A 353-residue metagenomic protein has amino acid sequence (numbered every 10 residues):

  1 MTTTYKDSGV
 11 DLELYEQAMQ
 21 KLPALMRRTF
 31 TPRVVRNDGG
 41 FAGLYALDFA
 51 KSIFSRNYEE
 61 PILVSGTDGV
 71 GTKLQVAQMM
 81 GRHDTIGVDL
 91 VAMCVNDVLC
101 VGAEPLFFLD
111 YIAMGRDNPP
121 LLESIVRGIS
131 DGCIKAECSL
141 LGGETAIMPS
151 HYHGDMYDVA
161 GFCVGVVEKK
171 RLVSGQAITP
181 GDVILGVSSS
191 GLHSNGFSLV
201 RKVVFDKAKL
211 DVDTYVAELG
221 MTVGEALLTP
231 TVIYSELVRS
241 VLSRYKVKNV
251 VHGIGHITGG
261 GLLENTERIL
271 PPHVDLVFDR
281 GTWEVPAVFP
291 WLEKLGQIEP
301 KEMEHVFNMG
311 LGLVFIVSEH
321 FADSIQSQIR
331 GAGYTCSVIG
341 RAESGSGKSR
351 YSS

Functional and structural regions predicted by a protein language model:
M1-V35: N-terminal amphipathic/basic leader segments beginning at the initiator methionine
T2-S8, L121, I125-S139, Y152-Y157 (+3 more regions): Glycine-/charge-enriched secondary-structure boundary and capping motifs
D11, D68, G181, H256 (+1 more regions): Residue-level signature of catalytic and energy-coupling elements of molecular machines, predominantly ATP/GTP-dependent
Y15, K51-S52, V70-K73, E168-R171 (+4 more regions): Short, acidic Gly/Pro/Ser/Thr-rich loop/turn segments
L22, L44, C94-V95, V200-V203 (+4 more regions): Buried hydrophobic packing segments
A24-S190: Glycine-rich phosphate/pyrophosphate-binding loop regions near the starts of catalytic domains
T67, D158, R171-G224, L263: Short, acidic (Asp/Glu-rich) active-site segment that either coordinates a divalent metal cofactor
